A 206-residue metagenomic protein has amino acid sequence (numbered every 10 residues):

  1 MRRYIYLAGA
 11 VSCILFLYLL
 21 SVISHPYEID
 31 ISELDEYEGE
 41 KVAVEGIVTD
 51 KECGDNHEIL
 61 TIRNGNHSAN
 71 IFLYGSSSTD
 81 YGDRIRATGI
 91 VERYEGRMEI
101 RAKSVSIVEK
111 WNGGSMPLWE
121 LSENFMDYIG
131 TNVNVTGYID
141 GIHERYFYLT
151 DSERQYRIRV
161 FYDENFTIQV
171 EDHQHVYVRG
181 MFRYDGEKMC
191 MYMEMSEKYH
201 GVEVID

Functional and structural regions predicted by a protein language model:
M1-D206: OB-fold and OB-like single-stranded nucleic-acid-recognition modules and their adjacent interaction interfaces
